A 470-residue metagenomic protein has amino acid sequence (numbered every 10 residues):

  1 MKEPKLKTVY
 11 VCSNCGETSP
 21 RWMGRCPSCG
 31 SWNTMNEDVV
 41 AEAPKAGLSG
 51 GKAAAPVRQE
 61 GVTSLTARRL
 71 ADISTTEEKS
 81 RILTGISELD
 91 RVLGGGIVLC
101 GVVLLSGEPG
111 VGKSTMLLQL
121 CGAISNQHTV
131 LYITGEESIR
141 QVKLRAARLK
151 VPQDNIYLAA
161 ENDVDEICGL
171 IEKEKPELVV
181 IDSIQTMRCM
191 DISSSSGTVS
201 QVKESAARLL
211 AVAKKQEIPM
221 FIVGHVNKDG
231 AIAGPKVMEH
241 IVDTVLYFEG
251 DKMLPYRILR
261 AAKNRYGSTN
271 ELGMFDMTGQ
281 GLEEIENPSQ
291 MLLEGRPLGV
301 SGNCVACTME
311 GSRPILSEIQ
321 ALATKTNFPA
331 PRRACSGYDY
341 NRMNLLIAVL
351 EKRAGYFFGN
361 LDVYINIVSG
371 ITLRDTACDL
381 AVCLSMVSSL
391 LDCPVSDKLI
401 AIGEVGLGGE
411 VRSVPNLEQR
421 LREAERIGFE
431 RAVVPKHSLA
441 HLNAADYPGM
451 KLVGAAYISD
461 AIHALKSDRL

Functional and structural regions predicted by a protein language model:
P4-N14, T18-R91, V98-S106, V111-G122 (+5 more regions): Peripheral, non-AAA+ core regions of ATP-driven protein-machinery
V130-T134: Conserved RecA-like ASCE P-loop NTPase motor core of nucleic-acid helicases/translocases
G135-Q141: Conserved Walker A/P-loop ATP-binding site and its immediately adjacent core in helicase/helicase-like ATPase domains
